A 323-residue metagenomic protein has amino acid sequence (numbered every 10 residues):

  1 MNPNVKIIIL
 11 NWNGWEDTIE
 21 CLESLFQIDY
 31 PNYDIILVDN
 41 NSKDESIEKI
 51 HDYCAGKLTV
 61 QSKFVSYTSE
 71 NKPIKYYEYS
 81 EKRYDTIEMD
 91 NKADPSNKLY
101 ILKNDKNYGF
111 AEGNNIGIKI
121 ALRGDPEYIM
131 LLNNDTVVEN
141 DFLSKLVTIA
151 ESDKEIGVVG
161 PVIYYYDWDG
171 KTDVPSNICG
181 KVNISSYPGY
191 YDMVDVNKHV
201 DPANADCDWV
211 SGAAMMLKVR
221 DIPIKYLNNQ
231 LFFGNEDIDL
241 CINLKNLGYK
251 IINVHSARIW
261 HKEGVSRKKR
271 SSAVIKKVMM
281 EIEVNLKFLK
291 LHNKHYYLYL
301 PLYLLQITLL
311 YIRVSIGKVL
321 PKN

Functional and structural regions predicted by a protein language model:
M1-Q27, R83-I87, N91-D94: N-proximal low-complexity "stem/linker" segments adjacent to membrane-targeting elements
E23-N32, Y53-K57: Short, acidic, metal-binding catalytic loop of nucleotide-sugar glycosyltransferases
E45, T136-I149: Acidic donor-binding/catalytic loop of UDP-sugar-dependent glycosyltransferases, especially processive GT2
P95, K103, E112-N115, K145-Y226 (+2 more regions): Acidic/His-rich active-site region of diverse nucleotide-sugar glycosyltransferases
A111-Y128: Active-site nucleotide-sugar/metal-binding loop of Leloir-type enzymes
D125-V137: Short beta-strand-to-loop acidic/aromatic patch adjacent to the donor-nucleotide binding site
Y164, K245-P321: Active-site-adjacent helix/loop segment of glycosyltransferases that harbors family-specific signature motifs
P223-I224, N229-F232, I238-W260: Catalytic donor-sugar/metal-binding loop of nucleotide-sugar-dependent glycosyltransferases
